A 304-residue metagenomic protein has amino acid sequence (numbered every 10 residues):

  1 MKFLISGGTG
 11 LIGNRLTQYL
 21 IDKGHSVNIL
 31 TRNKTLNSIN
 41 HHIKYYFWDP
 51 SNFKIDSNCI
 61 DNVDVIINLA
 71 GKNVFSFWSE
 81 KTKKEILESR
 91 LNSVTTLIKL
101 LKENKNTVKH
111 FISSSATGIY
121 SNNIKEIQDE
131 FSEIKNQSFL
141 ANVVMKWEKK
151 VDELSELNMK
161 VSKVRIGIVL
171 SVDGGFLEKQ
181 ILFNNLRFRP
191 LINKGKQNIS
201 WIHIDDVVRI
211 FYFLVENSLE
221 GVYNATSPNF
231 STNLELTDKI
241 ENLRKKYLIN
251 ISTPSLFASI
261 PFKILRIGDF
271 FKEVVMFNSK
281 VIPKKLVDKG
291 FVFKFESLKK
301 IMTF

Functional and structural regions predicted by a protein language model:
F3-K23: N-terminal Rossmann NAD(P)H-binding glycine-rich loop of SDR-like oxidoreductase domains
K44-N92: NAD(P)H-binding glycine-rich loop region in Rossmannoid oxidoreductase-like domains and their noncatalytic homologs
T95-N136: Conserved Rossmann-fold NAD(P)-dependent oxidoreductase catalytic core, especially the SDR/UDP-sugar
I124-K163: Catalytic helix-loop patch of NAD(P)-dependent Rossmann-fold dehydrogenases
S155-K163, G167-N198: NAD(P)-dependent short-chain dehydrogenase/reductase
I181-R189, K196-F230: Alpha-helical substrate-binding/gating segment
N217-G268, T303: Mid/C-terminal beta-alpha module of Rossmann-like enzyme folds, strongest in SDR-family dehydrogenases/epimerases
K272-F304: C-terminal amphipathic/interface module of NAD(P)-dependent oxidoreductases and related NAD-binding regulators
